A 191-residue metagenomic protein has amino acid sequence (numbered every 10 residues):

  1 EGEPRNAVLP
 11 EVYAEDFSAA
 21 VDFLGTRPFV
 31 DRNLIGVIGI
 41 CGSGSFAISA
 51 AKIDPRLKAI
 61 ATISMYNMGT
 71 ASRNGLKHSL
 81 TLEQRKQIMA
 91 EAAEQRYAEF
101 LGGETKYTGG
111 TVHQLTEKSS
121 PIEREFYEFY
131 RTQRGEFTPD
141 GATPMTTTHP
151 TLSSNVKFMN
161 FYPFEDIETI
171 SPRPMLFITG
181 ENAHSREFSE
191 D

Functional and structural regions predicted by a protein language model:
E1-N33: Catalytic nucleophile-loop/oxyanion-hole region of alpha/beta-hydrolase and closely related hydrolase-like folds
G2-R5, S72-R73, F188: Conserved catalytic-core motifs of eukaryotic protein kinase domains, centered on the activation segment
G36-G39, A61-I63: Short beta-strand immediately N-terminal to the catalytic nucleophile in serine-hydrolase-like folds
V37-S49: Glycine-rich nucleophile elbow surrounding the catalytic serine of serine-hydrolase chemistry
F46-T132: Alpha/beta-hydrolase-fold enzymes
T138-M159: Hydrophobic, aromatic-rich cap/lid helix
M159, A183-E190: Conserved alpha/beta-hydrolase "acid-adjacent" motif
I170-S171, L176-T179: Short beta-strand/loop motif that positions the catalytic acidic residue of the alpha/beta-hydrolase fold
